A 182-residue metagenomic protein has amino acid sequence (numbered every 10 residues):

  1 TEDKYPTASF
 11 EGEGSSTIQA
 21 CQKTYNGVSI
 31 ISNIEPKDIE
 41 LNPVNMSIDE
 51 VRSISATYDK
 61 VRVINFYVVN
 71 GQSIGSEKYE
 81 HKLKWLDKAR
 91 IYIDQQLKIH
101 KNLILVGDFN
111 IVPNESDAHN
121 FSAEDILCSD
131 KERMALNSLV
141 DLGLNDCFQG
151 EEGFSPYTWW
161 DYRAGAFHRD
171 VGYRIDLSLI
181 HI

Functional and structural regions predicted by a protein language model:
E2-S73: Structured beta-strand-rich core segments of catalytic domains in phosphoester-bond hydrolases
E11-G14, W85-I175: Metal-dependent phosphoesterases centered on the DNase I-like endonuclease/exonuclease/phosphatase
V28, K78, N102-I104: A residue-level structural signature of the nucleotidyltransferase/glycosyltransferase Rossmann-like core
S29, D176-S178: Residues embedded in well-ordered beta-strands
V44, V68-L86, N120-E124: Surface-exposed cleft-lining segments at the edges of enzyme active sites
Y67, N110, S178: Anionic group-transfer/hydrolysis microenvironments
I180-I182: Conserved small/polar residues in nucleotide/adenosyl-binding loops
